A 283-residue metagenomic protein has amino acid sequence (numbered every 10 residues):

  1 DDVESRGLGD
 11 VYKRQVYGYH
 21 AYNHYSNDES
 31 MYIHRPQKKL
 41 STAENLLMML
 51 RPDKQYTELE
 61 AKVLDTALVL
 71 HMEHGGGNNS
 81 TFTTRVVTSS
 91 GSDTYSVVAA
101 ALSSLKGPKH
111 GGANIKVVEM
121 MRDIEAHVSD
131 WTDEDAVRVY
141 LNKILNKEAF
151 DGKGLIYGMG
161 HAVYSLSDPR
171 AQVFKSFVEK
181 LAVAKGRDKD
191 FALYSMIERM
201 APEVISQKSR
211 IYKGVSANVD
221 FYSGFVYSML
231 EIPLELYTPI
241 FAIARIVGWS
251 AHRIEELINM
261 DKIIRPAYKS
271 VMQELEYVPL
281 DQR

Functional and structural regions predicted by a protein language model:
D1-Y12: Single conserved hydrophobic/aromatic residue that forms the stacking wall/gate of nucleotide- or nucleobase-binding
S5, A21-I33, L50-E58, I124-E134 (+3 more regions): Inter-helical turn/loop segments and adjacent helix faces that build the functional surface of alpha-helical bundle
D10-N27, M31-A100, K109-I115: All-alpha helical catalytic cores of prenyl diphosphate-utilizing isoprenoid enzymes
G77-N79, S89-M121, G154-P169, V215-I254: Conserved phosphate/anionic-ligand binding catalytic regions in large, soluble enzymes, centered on
M121-I124, F191-P202, D220, A242-V247 (+1 more regions): Active/binding-pocket-proximal capping segment
D123-W131, V183, Y227-L230, E235-A242 (+1 more regions): Long, His/Glu/Asp-enriched segments that create or flank divalent metal/ion-associated functional microenvironments
V128-S176, V271-R283: A structural-propensity feature for long, helix-poor, extended segments
A184-V226: Generic long, charged, amphipathic alpha-helical segments
